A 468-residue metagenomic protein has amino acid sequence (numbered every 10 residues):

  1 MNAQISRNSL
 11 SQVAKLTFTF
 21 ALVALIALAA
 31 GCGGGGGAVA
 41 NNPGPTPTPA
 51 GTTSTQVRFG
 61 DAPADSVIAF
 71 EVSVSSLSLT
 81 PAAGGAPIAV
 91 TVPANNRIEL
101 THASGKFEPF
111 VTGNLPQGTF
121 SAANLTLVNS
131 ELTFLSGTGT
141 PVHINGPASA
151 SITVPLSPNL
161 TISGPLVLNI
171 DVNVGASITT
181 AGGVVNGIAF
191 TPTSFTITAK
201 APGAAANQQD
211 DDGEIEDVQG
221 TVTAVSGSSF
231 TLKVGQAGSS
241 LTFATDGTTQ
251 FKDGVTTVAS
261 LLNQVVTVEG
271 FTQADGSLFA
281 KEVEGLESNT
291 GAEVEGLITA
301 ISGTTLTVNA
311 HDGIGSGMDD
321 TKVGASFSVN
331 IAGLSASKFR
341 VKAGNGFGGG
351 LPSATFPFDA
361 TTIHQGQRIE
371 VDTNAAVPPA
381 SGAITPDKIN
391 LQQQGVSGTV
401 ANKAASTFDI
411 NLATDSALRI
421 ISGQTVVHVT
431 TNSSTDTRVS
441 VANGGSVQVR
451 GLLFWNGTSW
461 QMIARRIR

Functional and structural regions predicted by a protein language model:
N2-F20: Bacterial N-terminal signal peptides that target proteins for export
R7-Q12, P49, S240, S434-T435: Compositionally biased regions
L28-G31: C-terminal motif of bacterial Sec signal peptides marking the signal peptidase cleavage site
G33-T305, N309-G313, K338-V400, S406 (+2 more regions): A short, solvent-exposed, low-complexity linear motif enriched for acidic/polar residues with Pro/Gly/Ser/Thr
G238-T248, I314-L334, D415-N432: A short macromolecule-binding patch
L306, Q394-S434: Intrinsically disordered, low-complexity segments enriched in Gly and acidic/Ser/Thr residues that form flexible
G350-P352, D409-G423, H428, V439-A442 (+2 more regions): C-terminal functional regions that serve as terminal interaction/effector modules
